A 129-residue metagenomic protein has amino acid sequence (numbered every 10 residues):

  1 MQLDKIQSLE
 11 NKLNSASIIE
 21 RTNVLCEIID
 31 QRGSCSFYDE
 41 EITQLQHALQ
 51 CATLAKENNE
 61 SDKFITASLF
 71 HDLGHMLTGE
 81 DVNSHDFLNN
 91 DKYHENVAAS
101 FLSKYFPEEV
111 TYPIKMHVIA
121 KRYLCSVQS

Functional and structural regions predicted by a protein language model:
M1-S129: Metal-dependent phosphohydrolase cores
